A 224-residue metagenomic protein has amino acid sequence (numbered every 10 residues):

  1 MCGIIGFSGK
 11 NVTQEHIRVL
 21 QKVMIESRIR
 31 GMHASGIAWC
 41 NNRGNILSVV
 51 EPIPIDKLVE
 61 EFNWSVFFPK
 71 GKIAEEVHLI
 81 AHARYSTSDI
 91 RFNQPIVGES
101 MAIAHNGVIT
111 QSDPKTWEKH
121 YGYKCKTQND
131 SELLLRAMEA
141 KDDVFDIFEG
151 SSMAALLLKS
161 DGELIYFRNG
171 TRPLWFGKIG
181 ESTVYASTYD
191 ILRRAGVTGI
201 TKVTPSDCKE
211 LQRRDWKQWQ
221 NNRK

Functional and structural regions predicted by a protein language model:
M1-K224: Conserved short alpha-helical segments that host acidic/polar catalytic motifs at enzyme active sites
